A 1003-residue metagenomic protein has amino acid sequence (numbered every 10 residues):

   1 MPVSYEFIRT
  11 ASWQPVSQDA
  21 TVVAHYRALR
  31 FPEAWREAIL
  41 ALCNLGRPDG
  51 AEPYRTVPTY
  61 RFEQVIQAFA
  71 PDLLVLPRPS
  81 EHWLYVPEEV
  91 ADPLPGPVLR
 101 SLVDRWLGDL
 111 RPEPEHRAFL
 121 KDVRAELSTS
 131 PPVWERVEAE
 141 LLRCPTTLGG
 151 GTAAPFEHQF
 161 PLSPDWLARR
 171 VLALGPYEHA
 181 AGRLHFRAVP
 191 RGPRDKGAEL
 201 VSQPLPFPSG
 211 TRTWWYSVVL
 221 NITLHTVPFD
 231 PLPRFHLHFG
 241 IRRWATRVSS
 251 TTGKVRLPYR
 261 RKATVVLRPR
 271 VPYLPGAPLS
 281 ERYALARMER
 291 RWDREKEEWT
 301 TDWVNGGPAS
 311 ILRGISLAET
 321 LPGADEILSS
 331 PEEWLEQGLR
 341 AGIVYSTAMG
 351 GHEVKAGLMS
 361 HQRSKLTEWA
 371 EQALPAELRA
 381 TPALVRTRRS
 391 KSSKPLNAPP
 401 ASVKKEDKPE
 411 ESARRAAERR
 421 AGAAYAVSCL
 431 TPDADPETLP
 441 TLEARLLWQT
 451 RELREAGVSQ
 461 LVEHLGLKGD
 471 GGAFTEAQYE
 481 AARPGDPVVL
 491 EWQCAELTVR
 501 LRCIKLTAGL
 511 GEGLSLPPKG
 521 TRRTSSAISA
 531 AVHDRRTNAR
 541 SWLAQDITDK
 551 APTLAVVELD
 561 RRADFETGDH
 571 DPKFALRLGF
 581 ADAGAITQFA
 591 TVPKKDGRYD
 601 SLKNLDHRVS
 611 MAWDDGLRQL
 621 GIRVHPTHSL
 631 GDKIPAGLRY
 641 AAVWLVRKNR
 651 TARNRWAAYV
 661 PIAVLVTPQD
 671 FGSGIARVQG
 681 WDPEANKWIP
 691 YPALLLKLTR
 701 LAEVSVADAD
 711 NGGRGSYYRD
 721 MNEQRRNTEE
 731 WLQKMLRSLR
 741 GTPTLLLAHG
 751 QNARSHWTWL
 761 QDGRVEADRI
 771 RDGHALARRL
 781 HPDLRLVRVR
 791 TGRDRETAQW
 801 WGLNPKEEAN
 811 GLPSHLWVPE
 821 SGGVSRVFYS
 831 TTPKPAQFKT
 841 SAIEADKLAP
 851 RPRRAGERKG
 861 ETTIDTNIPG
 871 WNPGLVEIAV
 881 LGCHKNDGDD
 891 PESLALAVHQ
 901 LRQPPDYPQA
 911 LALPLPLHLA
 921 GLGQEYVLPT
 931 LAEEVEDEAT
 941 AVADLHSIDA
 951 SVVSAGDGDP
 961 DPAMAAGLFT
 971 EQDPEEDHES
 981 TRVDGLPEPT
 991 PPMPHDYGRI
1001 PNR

Functional and structural regions predicted by a protein language model:
P2-E289, R294-G306, G314, V354 (+1 more regions): Long, contiguous domain-sized segments
R294, W299, V304-H570: Long, charge-dense tracts
